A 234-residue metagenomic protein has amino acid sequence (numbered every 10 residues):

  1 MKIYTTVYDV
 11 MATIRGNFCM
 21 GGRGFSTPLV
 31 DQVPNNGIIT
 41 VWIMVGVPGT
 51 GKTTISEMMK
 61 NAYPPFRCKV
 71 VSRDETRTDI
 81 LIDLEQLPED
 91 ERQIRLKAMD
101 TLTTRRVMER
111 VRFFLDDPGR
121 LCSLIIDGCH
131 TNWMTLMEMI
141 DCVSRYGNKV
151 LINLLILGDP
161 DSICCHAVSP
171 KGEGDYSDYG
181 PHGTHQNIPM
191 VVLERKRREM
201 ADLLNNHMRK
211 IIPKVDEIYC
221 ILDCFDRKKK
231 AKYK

Functional and structural regions predicted by a protein language model:
K2-D31: N-terminal pre-Walker A segment at the start of P-loop NTPase domains
M44: Hydrophobic anchor at the beta1->P-loop junction of P-loop NTPases
V47-P48: The conserved Walker
G51: Conserved glycine(s) of the Walker
T54-G119: Conserved substrate/cofactor phosphate-moiety recognition/catalytic segment in nucleotide-dependent phosphotransferases
A98-N148: Glycine-rich phosphate-binding loop used to anchor ATP phosphates in small-molecule kinases, encompassing both
C129-Y176: ATP-dependent NMP and nucleoside kinases share a basic, alpha-helical "lid"
G158-K234: Conserved GTP-binding G-domain of TRAFAC-class P-loop NTPases and closely related GTPase folds
